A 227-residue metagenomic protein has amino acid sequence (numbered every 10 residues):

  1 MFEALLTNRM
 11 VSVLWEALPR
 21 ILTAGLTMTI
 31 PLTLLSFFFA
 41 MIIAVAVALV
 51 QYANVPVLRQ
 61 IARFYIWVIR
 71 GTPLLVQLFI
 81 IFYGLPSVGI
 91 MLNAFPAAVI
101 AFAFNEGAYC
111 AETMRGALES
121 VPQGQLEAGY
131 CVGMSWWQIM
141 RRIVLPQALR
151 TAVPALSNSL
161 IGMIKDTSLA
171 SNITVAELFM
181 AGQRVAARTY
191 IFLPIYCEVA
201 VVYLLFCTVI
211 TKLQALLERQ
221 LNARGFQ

Functional and structural regions predicted by a protein language model:
M1-Q227: Transmembrane alpha-helices and adjacent helix-loop boundaries
